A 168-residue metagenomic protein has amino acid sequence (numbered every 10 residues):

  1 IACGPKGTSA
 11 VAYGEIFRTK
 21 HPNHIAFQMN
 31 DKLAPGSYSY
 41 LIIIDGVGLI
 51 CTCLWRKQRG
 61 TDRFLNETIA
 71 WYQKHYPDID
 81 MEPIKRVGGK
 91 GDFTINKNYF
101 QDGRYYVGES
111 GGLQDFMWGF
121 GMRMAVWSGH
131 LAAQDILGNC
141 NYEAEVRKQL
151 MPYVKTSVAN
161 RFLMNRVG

Functional and structural regions predicted by a protein language model:
I1-P83, G91-N96, G112: Predominantly flavin-linked oxidoreductase catalytic cores and closely associated redox partners
K6, S110, G121-R123: Gly/Ser/Thr-rich beta-alpha loop segments that engage phosphate groups in nucleotides
G46, Y99-M117: Short FAD-binding loop at a beta-strand-to-alpha-helix junction that anchors the flavin cofactor in diverse
H75, V107-L113, A132-N139: Short hydrophobic alpha-helical module
D78-Q101, Y106, K148-V154: Flavin (FAD/FMN) cofactor-binding core of flavoprotein oxidoreductases
I95-F100, Q134-V167: Active-site-proximal substrate-binding core of FAD-dependent oxidoreductases
Q114-I136: A conserved FAD-binding loop/helix module that cradles the flavin
